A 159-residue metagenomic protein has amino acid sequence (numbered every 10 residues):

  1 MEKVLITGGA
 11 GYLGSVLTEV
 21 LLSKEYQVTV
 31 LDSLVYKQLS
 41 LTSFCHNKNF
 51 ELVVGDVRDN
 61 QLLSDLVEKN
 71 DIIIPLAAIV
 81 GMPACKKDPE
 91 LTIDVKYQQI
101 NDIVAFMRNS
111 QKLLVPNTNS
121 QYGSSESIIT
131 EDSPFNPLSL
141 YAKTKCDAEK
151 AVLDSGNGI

Functional and structural regions predicted by a protein language model:
M1-I72: N-terminal Rossmann/SDR dinucleotide-binding element
K37, I79-P83, S120: Active-site beta-alpha loop architecture of Rossmann-like, nucleotide-cofactor-dependent enzymes
S40-T42, P83-L91, S124-I129: Conserved catalytic-core motifs of eukaryotic protein kinase domains, centered on the activation segment
V57-V95: NAD(P)H-binding glycine-rich loop region in Rossmannoid oxidoreductase-like domains and their noncatalytic homologs
R58, K87-D102, F135, S139 (+1 more regions): Glycine-rich NAD(P)-binding loop of the Rossmann-fold in SDR/ketoreductase-type enzymes
P75, N101-L138, I159: Conserved Rossmann-fold NAD(P)-dependent oxidoreductase catalytic core, especially the SDR/UDP-sugar
L138-I159: Active-site Tyr-X1-5-Lys
